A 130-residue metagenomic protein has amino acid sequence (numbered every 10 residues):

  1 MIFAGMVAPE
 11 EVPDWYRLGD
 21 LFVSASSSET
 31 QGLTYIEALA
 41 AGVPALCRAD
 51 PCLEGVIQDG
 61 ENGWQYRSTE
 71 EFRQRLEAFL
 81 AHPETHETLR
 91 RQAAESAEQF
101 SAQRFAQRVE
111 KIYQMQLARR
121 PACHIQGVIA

Functional and structural regions predicted by a protein language model:
M6-V7, D14-G19: Short alpha-helical donor nucleotide-sugar binding micro-motif in glycosyltransferases
S27: Aromatic "clamp/platform" in nucleotide-sugar-dependent glycosyltransferases that forms part of the donor/acceptor
G32-Y35: Short glycine/serine-rich donor-binding loops of glycosyltransferases
P44-C47: Short hydrophobic beta-strand element within catalytic cores of glycosyltransferases and related nucleotide-activated
D59-G60, W64-E70, A78-E84: Conserved acidic donor-binding segment of nucleotide-sugar-dependent glycosyltransferases
T85-Q99, K111: A short, well-ordered alpha-helix in the C-terminal region of glycosyltransferases
A102-A130: C-terminal alpha-helical cap of glycosyltransferases
